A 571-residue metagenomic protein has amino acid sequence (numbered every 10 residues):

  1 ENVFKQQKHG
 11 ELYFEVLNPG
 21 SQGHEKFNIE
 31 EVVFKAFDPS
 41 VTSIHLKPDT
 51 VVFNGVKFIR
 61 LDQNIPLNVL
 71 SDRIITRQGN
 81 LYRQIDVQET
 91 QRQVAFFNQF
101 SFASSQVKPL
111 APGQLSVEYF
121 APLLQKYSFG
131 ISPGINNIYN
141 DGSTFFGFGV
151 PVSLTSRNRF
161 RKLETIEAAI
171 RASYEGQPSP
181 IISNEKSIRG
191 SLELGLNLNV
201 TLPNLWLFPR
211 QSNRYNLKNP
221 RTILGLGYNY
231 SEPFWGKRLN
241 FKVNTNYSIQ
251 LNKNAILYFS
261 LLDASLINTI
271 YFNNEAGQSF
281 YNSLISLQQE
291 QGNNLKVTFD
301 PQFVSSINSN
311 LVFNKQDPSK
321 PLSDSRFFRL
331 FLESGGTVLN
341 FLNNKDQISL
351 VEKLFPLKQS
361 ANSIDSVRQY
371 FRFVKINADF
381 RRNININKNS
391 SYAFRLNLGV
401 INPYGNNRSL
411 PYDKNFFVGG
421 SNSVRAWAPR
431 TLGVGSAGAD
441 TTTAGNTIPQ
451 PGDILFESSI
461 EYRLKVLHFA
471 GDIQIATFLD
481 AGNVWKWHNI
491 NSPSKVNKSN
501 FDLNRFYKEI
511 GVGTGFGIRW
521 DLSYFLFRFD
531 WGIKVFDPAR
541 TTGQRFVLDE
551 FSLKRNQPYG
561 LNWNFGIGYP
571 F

Functional and structural regions predicted by a protein language model:
E1, Q63, R83-D86, T90-R329 (+6 more regions): Gram-negative/organellar outer-membrane beta-barrel architecture
E1-N80, K108-F145, A264-F272, R326-L339 (+1 more regions): Periplasmic POTRA and POTRA-like interaction domains that precede and scaffold membrane channels/assemblies
E15-L17, F27-F37, L61-I65, F97 (+14 more regions): Generic beta-strand/beta-sheet core signal
L67, S71, V87-Q91, N377: Extracytoplasmic/secreted envelope proteins and their assembly/folding machinery, especially bacterial periplasmic
I75-Q78, R92-S105, R159, L205-P209 (+11 more regions): Hydrophobic alpha-helix feature that most strongly marks membrane-spanning transmembrane helices and their immediate
R77-L81, N500-D502, V512-T514, P538: C-terminal soluble interaction/assembly domains
G134-S143, Y258-H468, D472, T477-R505 (+2 more regions): C-terminal outer-membrane beta-barrel translocator/porin domains of Gram-negative envelope proteins and their
F327, V351-E352, P356-S360, K375-A378 (+3 more regions): In a subset of proteins, long, contiguous C-terminal domains/tails are tracked
